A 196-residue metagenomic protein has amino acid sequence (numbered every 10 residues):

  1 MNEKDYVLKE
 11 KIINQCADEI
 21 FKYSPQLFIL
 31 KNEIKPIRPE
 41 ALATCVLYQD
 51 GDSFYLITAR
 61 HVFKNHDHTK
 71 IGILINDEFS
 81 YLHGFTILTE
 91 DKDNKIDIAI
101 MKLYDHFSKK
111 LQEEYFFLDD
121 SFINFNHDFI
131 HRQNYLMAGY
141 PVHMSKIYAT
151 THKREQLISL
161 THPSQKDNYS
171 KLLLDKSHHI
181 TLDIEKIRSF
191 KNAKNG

Functional and structural regions predicted by a protein language model:
N2-L8, K153-Q156: Interdomain regulatory linker/hinge segments that flank or connect interaction modules in polarity/junction/synaptic
Y6-L8, Q15, E19-T86, A99-H106 (+1 more regions): Catalytic histidine site
T44-C45, I184-G196: Gly/Ser-rich catalytic serine loop of serine hydrolases
F54-T58, K64-H66, K92-I130, H143-I147: Conserved active-site neighborhood of the chymotrypsin/trypsin-like protease fold
F54-T58, R132-H143, K191-G196: Active-site-proximal beta-strands of protease catalytic cores
D120-L172: Short glycine/Trp-rich loop-beta-loop segment that forms part of the substrate-binding cleft
K171-I187: Charge-biased low-complexity scaffold regions
